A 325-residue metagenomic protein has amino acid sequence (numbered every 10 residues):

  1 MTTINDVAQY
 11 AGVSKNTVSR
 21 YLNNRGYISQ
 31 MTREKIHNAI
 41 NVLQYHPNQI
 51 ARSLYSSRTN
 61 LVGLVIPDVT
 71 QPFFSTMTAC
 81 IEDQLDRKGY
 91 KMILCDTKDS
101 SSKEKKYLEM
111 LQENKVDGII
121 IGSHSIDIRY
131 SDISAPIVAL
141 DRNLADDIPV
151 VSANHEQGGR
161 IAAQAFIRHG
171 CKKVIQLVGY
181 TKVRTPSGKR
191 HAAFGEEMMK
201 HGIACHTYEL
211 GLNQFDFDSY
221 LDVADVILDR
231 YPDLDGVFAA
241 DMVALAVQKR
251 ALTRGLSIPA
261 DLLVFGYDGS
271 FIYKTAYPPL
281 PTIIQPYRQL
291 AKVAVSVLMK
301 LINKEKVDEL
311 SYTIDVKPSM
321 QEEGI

Functional and structural regions predicted by a protein language model:
M1-T59, F73, I325: N-terminal helix-turn-helix DNA-binding module of bacterial transcription factors
T2, N60-Q164, L228-D233: Alpha-helical recognition/docking segments in bacterial nutrient-uptake and carbohydrate-utilization systems
T17-R20, L54-D68, K173-Y180: Short beta-strand segments enriched in small/hydrophobic residues
P67-T76, L94-S102, V151-I161, L177-V223 (+4 more regions): Hinge/beta->alpha junction and helix N-cap segments in small-molecule ligand-binding domains
L108, V116-G122, I175-V178, Y231-M242 (+1 more regions): Periplasmic-binding protein-like
K173, C205-T207, I258-L263: Short acidic capping loops at alpha-helix termini that bridge into adjacent secondary structure
D225, R230-F238, M242-I325: Flexible loop/turn connectors
